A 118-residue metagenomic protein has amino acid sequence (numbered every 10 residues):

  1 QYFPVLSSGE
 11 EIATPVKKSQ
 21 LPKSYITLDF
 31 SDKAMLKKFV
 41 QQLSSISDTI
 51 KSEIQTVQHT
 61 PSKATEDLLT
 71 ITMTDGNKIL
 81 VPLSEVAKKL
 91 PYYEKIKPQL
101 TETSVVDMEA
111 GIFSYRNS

Functional and structural regions predicted by a protein language model:
Q1, Q55-K63, P98: Short linear motifs in intrinsically disordered
Q1-T56: Extracytoplasmic segments of membrane-associated envelope/inner-membrane machinery
Y2-P4, L69-T72: Short polybasic amphipathic segments
E11-P15, S62-D67: Short hydrophobic/aromatic-rich motifs at helix boundaries and adjacent loops
S24, E53-Q55, T65-L69, D75-N77 (+1 more regions): Envelope-exposed proteins and targeting segments
F30, P61, I71-D75, L83 (+1 more regions): Flexible glycine-/small-residue-rich
K33, A64, V86-L90: Alpha-helix N-cap/helix-start and coil->helix boundary motif
N77-S118: Extracytoplasmic/luminal low-complexity segments enriched in Pro/Gly and acidic/polar residues that act as flexible
